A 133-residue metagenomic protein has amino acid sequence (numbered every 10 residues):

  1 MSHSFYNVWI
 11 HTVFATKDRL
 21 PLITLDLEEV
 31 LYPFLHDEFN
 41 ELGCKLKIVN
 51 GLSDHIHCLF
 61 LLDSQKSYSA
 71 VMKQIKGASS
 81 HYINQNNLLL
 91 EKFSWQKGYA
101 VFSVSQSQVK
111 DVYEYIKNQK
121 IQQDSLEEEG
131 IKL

Functional and structural regions predicted by a protein language model:
M1-L133: Basic nucleic-acid-binding interfaces
